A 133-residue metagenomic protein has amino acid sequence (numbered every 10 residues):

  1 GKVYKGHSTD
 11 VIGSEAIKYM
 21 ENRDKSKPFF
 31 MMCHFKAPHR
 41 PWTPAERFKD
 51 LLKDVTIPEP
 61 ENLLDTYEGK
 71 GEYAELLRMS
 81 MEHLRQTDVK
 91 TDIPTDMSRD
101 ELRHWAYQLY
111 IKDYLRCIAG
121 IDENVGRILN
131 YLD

Functional and structural regions predicted by a protein language model:
G1-H7, Y19-K27, M32-D133: Active-site-proximal cap/lid insertion segments
